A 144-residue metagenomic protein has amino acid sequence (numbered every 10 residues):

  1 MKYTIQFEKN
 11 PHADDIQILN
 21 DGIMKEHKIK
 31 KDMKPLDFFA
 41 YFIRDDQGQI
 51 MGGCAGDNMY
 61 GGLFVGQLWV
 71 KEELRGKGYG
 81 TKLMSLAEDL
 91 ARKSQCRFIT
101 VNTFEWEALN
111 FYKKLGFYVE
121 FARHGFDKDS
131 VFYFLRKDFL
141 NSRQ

Functional and structural regions predicted by a protein language model:
M1-P11, N141-Q144: Conserved N-terminal entry element of GNAT/NAT acetyltransferase domains
Q6-N10, N20-D32: Helix-loop element at the rim of GNAT/NAT acetyltransferase active sites that forms part of the acceptor-substrate
L19, Y112, F117: Conserved active-site tyrosine of GNAT-family acetyltransferases
D37-C54: Conserved beta-hairpin
Q49-D57, G62-W69: Conserved beta-strand in the GNAT
L74, G78-L86: Conserved acetyl-CoA pyrophosphate-binding loop and the N-cap/start of the following alpha-helix in GNAT-like
A91-F104: Conserved GNAT acetyl-CoA-binding A-motif
T100-N102, Y118-F134: Conserved catalytic-core motifs of GNAT/GCN5-like acyltransferases
